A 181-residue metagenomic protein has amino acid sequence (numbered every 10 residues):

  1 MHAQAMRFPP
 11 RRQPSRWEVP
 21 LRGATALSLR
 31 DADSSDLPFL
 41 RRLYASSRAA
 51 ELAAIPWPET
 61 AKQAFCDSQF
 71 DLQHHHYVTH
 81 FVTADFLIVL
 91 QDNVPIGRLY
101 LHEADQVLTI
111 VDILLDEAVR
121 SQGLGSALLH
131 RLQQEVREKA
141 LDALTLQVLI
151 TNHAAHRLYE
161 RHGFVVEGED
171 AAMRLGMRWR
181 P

Functional and structural regions predicted by a protein language model:
H2-G23, L27, D31-S35, R42-V111 (+5 more regions): Acetyl-CoA-dependent GNAT
R120, L146-H156, A172-R178: Conserved beta-strand-loop-alpha-helix junction that forms the acyl-donor binding cleft
S121-L129: Glycine-rich acyl-CoA binding loop
R137-Q147: Conserved GNAT acetyl-CoA-binding A-motif
